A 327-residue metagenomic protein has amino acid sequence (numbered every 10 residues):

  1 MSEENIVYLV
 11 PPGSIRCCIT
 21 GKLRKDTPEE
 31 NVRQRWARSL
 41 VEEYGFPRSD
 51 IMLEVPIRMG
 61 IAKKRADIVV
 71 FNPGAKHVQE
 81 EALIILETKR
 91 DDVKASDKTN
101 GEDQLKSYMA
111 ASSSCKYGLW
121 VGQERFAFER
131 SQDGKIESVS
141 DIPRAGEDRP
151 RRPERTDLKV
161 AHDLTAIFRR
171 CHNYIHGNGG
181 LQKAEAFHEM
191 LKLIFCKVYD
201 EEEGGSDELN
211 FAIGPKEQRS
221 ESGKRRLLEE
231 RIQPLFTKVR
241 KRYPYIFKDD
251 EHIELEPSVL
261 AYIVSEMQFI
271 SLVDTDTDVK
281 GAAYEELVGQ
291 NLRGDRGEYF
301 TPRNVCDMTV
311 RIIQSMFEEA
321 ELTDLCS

Functional and structural regions predicted by a protein language model:
M1-E43, P153-Y174: Charged, often low-complexity linker/regulatory segments
S2-L9, W120-K159: Domain-level recognition of nuclease-like catalytic cores that cleave nucleotide substrates
K22-R24, R48-E80: Active-site metal-binding core of divalent-cation-utilizing nuclease and nuclease-like domains
T27-E30, H176-L191, E254-L255, V273-D278: Structural motif
W36, A66-N72, E80-D92, Y108: Conserved catalytic cores of phosphodiester-cleaving nucleases, focusing on short active-site segments
V93-S138: Nucleic-acid nuclease catalytic cores
F195-L292: Long recognition/docking surfaces used for binding and targeting
T301-S327: Conserved S-adenosyl-L-methionine
